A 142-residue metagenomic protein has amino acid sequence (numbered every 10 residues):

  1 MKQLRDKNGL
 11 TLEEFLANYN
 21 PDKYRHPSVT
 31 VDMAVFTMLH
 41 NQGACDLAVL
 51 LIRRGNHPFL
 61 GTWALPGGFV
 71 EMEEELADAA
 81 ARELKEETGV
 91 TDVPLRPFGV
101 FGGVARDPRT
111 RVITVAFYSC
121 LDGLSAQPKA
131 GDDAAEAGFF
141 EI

Functional and structural regions predicted by a protein language model:
M1-D32, L39: Acidic, metal-coordinating catalytic segment for phosphate/diphosphate chemistry, firing primarily on the Nudix
D6-L10, R54-F59, E136-F139: Short amphipathic alpha-helical segments, especially helix-boundary/capping motifs
R25-T30, A34-F36, A48-V90: Active-site-proximal cofactor/substrate-binding loop regions of enzyme domains
F36-M38, C120: Short hydrophobic alpha-helical segments used for membrane anchoring or interfacial signaling
L39-N41, S125: Secondary-structure transition/hinge residues
H40, N56, G102: Short, glycine/serine-rich, charged loops/turns that create anion-binding and catalytic segments at active sites
A44-D46: Core subunits and conserved enzymes of cellular information-processing and envelope-translocation systems across
W63, V70-I142: Unchanged
